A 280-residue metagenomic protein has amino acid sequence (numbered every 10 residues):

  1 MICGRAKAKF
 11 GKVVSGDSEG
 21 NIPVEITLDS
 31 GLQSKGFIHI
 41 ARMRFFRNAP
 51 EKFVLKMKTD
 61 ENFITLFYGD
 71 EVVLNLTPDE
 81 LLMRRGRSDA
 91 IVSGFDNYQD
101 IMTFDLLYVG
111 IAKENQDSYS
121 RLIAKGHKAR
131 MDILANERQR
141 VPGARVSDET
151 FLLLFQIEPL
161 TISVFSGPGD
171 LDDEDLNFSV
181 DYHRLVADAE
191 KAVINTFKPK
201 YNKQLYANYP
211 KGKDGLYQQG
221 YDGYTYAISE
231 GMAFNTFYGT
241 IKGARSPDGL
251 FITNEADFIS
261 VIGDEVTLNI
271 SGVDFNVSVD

Functional and structural regions predicted by a protein language model:
M1-D280: Boundary/linker segments flanking structured domains
